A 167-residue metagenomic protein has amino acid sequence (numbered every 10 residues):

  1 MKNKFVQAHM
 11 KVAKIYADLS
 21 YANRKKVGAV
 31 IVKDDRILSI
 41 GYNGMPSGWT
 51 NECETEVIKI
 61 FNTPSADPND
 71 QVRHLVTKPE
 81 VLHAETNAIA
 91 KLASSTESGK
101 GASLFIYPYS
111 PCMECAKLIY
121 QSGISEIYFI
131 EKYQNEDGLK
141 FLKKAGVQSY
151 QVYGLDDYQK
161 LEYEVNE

Functional and structural regions predicted by a protein language model:
M1-E167: Zinc-dependent deaminase catalytic domain
